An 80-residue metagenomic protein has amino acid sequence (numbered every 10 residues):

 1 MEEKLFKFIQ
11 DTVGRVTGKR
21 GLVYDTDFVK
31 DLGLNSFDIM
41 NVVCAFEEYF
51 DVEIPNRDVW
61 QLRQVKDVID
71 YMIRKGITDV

Functional and structural regions predicted by a protein language model:
M1-G21, K75-V80: Thiotemplate assembly-line natural product biosynthesis machinery
M1-L5, F28, Y49, M72: Generic alpha-helical hydrophobic packing signal
K7, L34, R63-K66: Short linear motifs centered on Gly/Pro in flexible linkers and helix caps
G14-G33, Y49-Q61: Phosphopantetheine carrier-protein modules
D38: Two-component histidine kinase catalytic core, primarily the HATPase_c
V59, K66-D79: C-terminal structural segments of small proteins and small subunits
